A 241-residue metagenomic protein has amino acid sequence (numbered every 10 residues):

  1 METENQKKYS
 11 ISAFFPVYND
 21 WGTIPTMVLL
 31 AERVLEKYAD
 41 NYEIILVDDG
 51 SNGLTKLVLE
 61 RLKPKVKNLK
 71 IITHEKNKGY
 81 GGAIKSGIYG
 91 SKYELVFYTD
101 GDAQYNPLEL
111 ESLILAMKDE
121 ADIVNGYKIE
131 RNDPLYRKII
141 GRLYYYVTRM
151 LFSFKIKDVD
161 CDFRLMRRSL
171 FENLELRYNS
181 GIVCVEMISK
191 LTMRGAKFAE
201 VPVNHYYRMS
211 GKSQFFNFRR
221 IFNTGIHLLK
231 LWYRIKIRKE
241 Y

Functional and structural regions predicted by a protein language model:
M1-R33: N-proximal low-complexity "stem/linker" segments adjacent to membrane-targeting elements
S10-S12, E43, E186: Cell-envelope/extracellular polymer assembly enzymes that use nucleotide-activated donors
G22-T26, G53-L62: Acidic helix N-cap motif at the loop->helix transition within catalytic regions of sugar-transfer enzymes
Y42, K56-G90: Conserved donor nucleotide-binding strand/loop of the catalytic core
D48-K56, A103: A conserved acidic beta->alpha catalytic loop
H74-G90, L95, Q104-G181, R208-L229 (+2 more regions): Acceptor/aglycone-binding surface of glycosyltransferases and processive sugar-polymer synthases
K155, L176-N179, I188-Y206: Catalytic donor-sugar/metal-binding loop of nucleotide-sugar-dependent glycosyltransferases
